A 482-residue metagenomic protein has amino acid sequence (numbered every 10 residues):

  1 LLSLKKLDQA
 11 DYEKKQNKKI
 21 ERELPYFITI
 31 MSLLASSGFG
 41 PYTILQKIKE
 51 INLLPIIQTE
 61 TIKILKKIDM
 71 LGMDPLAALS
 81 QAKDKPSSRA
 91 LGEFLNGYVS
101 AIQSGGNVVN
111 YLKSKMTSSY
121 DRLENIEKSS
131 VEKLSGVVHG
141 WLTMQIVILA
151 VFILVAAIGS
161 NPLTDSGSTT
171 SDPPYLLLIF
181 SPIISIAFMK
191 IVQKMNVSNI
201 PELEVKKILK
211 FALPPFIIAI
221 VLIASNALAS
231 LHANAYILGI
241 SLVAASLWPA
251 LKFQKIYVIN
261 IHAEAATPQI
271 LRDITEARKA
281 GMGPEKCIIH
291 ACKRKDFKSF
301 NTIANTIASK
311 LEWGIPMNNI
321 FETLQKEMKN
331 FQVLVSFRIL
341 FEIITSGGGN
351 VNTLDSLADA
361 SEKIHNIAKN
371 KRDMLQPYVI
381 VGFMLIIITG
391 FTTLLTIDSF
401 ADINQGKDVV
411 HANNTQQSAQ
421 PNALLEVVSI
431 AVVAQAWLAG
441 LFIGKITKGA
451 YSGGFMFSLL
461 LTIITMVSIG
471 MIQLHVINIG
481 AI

Functional and structural regions predicted by a protein language model:
L1-K83, E93, A219-Q325, V335-I343 (+3 more regions): Juxtamembrane/interface alpha-helical elements of multi-pass membrane proteins
L1-S3, N125-I191, I217-A219, I367-T415 (+2 more regions): Bilayer-spanning, highly hydrophobic alpha-helical transmembrane segments
S100-D121, T345-D359: Short, charged cytosolic
L112, E124-K128, K190-I208, F442-S452: Cytoplasmic membrane-interface regions of multi-pass membrane proteins
A157-L163, I223-A229, V476: Juxtamembrane "helix-exit" motif on the non-cytosolic side of transmembrane helices
S171-L228, Y236-W248: Transmembrane alpha-helices
E204-K207, D273, S356, G406-N414: Juxtamembrane inter-helical linkers in multi-pass membrane proteins
V467-I482: Juxtamembrane boundary at the C-terminal end of a transmembrane helix
